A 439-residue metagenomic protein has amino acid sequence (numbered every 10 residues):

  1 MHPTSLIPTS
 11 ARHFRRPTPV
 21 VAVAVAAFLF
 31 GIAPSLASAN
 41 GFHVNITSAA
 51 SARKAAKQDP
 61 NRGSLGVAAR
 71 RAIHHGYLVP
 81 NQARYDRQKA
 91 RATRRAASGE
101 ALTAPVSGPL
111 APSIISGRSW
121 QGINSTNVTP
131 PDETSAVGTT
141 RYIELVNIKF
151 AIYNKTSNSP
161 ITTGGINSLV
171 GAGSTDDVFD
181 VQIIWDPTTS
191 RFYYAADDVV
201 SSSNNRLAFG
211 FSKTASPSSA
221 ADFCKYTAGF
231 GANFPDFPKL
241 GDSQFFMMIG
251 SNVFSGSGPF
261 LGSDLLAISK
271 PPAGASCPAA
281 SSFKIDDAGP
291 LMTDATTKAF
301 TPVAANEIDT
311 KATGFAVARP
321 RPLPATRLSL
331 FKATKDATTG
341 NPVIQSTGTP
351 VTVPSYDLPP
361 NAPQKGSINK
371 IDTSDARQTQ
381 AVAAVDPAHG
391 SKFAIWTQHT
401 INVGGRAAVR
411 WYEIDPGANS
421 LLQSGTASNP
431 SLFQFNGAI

Functional and structural regions predicted by a protein language model:
M1-R16: N-terminal secretory signal peptides that target proteins for export/translocation
V20-V21, T126: Short hydrophobic/aromatic segments of transmembrane alpha-helices and their interfaces
V21-I32: Bacterial N-terminal signal peptides
S38-A438: C-terminal PAP-associated
